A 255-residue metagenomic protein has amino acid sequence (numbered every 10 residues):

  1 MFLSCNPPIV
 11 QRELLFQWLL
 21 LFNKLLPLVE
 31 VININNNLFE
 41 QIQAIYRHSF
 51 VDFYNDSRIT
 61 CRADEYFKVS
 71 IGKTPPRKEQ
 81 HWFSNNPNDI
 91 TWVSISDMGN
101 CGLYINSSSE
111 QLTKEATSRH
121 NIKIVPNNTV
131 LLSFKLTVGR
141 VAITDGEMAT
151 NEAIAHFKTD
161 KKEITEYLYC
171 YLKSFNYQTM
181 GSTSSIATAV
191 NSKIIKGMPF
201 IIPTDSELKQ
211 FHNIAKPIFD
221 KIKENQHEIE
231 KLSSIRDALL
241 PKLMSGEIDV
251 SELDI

Functional and structural regions predicted by a protein language model:
M1-N6, C61-P203, D254: DNA target-recognition domains and sequence-specific DNA-contacting regions of bacterial/archaeal
S4-R77, W92, S96, D205-V250: Non-catalytic DNA-recognition/assembly elements of restriction-modification systems
